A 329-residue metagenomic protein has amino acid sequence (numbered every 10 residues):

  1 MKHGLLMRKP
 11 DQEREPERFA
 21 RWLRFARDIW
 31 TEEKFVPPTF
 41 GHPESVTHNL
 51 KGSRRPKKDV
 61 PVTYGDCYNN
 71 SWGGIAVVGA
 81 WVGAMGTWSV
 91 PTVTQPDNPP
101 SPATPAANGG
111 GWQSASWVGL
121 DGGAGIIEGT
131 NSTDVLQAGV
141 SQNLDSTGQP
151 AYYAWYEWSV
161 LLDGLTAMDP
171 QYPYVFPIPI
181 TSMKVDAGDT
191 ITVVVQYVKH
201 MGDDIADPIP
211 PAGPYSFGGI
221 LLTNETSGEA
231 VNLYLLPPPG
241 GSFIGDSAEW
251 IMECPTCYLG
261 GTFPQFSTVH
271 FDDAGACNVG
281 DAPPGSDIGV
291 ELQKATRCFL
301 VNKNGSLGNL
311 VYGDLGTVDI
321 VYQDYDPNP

Functional and structural regions predicted by a protein language model:
M1-P329: Exposed, interaction-prone regions of secreted/extracellular proteins
